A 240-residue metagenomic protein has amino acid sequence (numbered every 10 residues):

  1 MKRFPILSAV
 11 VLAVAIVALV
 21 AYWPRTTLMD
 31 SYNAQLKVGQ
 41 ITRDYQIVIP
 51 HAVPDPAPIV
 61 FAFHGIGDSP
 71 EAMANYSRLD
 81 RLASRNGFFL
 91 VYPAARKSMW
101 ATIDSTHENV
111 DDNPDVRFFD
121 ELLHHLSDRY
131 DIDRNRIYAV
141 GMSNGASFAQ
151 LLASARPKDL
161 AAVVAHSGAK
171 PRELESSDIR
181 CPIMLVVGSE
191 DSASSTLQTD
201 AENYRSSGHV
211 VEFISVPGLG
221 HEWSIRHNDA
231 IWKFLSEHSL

Functional and structural regions predicted by a protein language model:
M1-A13: N-terminal Sec-pathway targeting helices
I16-M29: Membrane-interface motif at the C-terminal end of an N-terminal transmembrane signal
Y32, L36-I49, P56-R134: Serine-hydrolase catalytic machinery in alpha/beta-hydrolase-like enzymes
P56-I59, R85-L90, D133-Y138, P157-A162 (+2 more regions): Loop/turn elements at helix/coil->beta-strand transitions in domains of secreted/extracellular proteins
A74-L79, L122, H166-S176, L197-E202: Alpha-helical scaffolding within the catalytic cores of extracellular/periplasmic polymer-degrading hydrolases
S127-R129, N135-R180: Primarily recognizes the serine-hydrolase "nucleophile elbow" in alpha/beta-hydrolase and SGNH/GDSL folds
P182-V186, S192-L240: C-terminal catalytic histidine-bearing segment of alpha/beta-hydrolase fold enzymes
